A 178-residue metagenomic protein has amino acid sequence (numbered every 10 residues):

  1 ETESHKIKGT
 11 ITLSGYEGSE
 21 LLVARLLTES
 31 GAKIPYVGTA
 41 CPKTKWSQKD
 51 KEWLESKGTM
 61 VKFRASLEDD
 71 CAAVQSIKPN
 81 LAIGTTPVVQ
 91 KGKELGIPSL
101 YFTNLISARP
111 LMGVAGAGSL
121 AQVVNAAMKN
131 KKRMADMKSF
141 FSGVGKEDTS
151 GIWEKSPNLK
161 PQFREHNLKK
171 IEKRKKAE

Functional and structural regions predicted by a protein language model:
E1-E178: An N-terminal assembly and electron-transfer interface module characteristic of large anaerobic redox and radical
